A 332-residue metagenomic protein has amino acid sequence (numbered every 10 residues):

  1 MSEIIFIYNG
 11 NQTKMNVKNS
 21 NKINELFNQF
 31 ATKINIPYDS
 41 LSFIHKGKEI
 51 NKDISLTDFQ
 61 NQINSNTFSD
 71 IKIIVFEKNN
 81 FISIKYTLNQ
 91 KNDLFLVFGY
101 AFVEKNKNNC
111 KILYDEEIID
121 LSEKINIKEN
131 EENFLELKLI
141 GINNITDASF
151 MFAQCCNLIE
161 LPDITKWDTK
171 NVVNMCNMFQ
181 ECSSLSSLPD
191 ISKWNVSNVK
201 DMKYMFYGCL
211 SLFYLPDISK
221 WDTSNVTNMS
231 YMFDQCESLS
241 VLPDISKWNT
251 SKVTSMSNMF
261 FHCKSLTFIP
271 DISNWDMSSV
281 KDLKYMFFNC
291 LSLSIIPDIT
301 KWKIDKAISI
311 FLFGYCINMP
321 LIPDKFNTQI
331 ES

Functional and structural regions predicted by a protein language model:
M1-N79: Ubiquitin system architectures
F68, I74-S332: Negatively charged
